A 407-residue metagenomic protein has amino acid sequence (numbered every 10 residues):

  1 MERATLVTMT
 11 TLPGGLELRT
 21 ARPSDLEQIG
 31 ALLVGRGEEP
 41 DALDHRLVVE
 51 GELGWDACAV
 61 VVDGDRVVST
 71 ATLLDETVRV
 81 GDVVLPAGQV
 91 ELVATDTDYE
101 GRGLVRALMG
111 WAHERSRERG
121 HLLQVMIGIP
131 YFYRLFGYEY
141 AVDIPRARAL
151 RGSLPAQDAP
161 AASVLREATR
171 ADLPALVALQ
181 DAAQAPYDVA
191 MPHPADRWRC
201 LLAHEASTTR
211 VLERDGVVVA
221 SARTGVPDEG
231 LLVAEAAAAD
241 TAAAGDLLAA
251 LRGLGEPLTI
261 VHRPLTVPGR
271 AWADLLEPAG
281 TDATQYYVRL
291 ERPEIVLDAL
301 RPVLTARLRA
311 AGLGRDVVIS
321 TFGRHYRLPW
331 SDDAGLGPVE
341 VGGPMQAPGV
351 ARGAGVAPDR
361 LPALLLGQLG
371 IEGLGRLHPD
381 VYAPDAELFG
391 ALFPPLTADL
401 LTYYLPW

Functional and structural regions predicted by a protein language model:
M1-G15, R22-P23, A162-W407: Intrinsically disordered, low-complexity, positively biased terminal segments
R3-D75, V80-Q89, L154-A195, P227-L231: Short amphipathic alpha-helix that is part of the acyltransferase structural core
L16-E17, H113, R117-L123: Short active-site oxyanion
L92, L123, L258-T259: Residues at the N-termini of beta-strands
L92-T95, G101-E114, T241-R252: Conserved acetyl-CoA-binding loop-helix of GNAT-fold acetyltransferases
E118-L122, I127-A147, T266-T284: Conserved active-site alpha-helix within GNAT-family acetyltransferase domains
